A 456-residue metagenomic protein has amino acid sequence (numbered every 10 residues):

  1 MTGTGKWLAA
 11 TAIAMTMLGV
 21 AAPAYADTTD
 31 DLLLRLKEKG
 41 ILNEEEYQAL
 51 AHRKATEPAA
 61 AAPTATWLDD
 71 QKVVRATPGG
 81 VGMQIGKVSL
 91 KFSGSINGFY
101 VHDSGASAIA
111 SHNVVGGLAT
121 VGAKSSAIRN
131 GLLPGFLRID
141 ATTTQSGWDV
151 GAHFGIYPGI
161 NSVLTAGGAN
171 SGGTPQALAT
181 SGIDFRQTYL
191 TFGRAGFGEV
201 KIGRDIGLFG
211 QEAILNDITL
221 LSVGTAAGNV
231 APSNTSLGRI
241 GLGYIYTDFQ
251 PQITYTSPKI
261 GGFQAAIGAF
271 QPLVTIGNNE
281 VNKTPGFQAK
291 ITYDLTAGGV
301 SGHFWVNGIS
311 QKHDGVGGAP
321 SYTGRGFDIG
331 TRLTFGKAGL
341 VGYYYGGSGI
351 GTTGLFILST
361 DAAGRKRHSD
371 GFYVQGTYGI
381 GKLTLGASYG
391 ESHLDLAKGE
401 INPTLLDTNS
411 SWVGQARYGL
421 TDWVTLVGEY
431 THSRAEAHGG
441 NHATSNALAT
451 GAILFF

Functional and structural regions predicted by a protein language model:
G3-M15, A22-N97, S104, I109: N-terminal periplasmic/intermembrane-space "pro-region" immediately following the signal or transit peptide
P78-A110, V114-V274, K283-P285, T292-T296 (+2 more regions): Outer membrane beta-barrel
I85-K87, I128-P134, T180-F185, Y244-D248 (+6 more regions): Transmembrane beta-barrel outer-membrane domains
L90-G98, T143-Q145, V150-F154, V200 (+11 more regions): Transmembrane beta-strands of outer-membrane beta-barrel proteins
G98-S104, Q145, I156-I160, I206-L208 (+9 more regions): Transmembrane beta-strands of outer-membrane beta-barrel pores
V121-S125, G173-Q176, I240, T275-N278 (+4 more regions): Extracellular loop and loop/strand-boundary signature of outer-membrane beta-barrel proteins
N282-T284, A289-G414, Y418: Detector for outer-membrane/organellar transmembrane beta-barrel domains, recognizing the amphipathic beta-strand
T444-F456: Outer-membrane beta-barrel "beta-signal"
